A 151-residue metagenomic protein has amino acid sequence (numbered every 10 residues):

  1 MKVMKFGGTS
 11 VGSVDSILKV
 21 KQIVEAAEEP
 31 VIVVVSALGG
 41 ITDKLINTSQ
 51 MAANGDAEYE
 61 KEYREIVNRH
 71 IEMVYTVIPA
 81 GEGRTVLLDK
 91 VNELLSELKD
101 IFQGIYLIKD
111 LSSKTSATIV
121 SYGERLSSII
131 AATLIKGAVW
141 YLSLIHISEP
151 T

Functional and structural regions predicted by a protein language model:
M1-S148: Nucleotide/pyrophosphate-binding catalytic subdomain
